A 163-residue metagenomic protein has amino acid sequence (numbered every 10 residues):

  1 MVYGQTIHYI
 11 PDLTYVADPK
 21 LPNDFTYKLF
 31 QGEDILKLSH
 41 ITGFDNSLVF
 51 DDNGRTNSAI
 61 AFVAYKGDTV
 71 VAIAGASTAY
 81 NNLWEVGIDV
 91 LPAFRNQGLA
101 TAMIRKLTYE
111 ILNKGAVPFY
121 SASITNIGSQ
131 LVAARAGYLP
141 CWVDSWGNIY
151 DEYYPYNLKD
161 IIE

Functional and structural regions predicted by a protein language model:
M1-D34: Acyl-donor-binding surface of acyltransferase catalytic domains
V2-Y9, L139-P155: Conserved catalytic-core motifs of GNAT/GCN5-like acyltransferases
H40-G54: Short, basic/aromatic recognition patches
F50-A61, Y65-L83, G87-L91: A conserved beta-strand-loop-helix scaffold within acyl/acetyltransferase catalytic domains
L91, S123-T125, V143: An acidic- and aromatic-residue-enriched active-site/binding cleft used to recognize and process polar
N96-E110, L131, R135: Conserved acetyl-CoA-binding loop-helix of GNAT-fold acetyltransferases
I111-S123: Conserved GNAT acetyl-CoA-binding A-motif
Y120-L131, L139, N148-D151, N157: Conserved beta-strand-loop-alpha-helix junction that forms the acyl-donor binding cleft
